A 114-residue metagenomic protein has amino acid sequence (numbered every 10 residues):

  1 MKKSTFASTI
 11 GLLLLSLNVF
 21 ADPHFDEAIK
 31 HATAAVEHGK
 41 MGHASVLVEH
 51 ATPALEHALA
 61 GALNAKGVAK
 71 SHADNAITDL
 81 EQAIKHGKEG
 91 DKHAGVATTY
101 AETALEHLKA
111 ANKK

Functional and structural regions predicted by a protein language model:
M1-A21: Classic N-terminal secretory signal peptides
L17-K114: Long, charged/polar, soluble alpha-helical segments
